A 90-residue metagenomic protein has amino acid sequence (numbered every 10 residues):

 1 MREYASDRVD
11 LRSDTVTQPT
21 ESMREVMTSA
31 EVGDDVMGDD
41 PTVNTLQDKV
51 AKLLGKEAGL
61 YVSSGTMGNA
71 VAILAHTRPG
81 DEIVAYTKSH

Functional and structural regions predicted by a protein language model:
R2, R8-L11: Pyridoxal 5′-phosphate
V9, A58-Y61, D81-I83: Structural motif
D14-Q18: Short polar catalytic/cofactor-binding loops
T20-G65, T87-K88: Conserved N-terminal alpha-helix of the aminotransferase class I/II PLP-enzyme fold
A51-L53, L74-T77: Glycine-rich helix-loop-beta junction characteristic of Rossmann-like nucleotide cofactor-binding loops
N69, I73: Short, conserved alpha-helix that lines the donor NDP-sugar binding/gating region of sugar-transfer enzymes
A75-H90: Conserved PLP-anchoring active-site segment centered on the Schiff-base-forming lysine
